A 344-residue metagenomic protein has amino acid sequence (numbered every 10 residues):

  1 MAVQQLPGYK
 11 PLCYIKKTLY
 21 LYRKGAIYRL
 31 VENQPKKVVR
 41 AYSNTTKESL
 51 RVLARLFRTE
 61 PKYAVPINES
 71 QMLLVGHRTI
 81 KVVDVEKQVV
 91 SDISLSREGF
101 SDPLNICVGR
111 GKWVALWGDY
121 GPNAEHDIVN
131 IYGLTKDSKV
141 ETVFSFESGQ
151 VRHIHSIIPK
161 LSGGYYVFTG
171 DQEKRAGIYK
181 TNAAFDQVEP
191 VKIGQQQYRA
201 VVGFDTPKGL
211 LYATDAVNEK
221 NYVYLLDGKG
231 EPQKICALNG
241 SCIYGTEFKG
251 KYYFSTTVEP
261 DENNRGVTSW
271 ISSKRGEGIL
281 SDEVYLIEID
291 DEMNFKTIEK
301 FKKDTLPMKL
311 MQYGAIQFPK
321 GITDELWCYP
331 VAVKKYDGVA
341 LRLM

Functional and structural regions predicted by a protein language model:
A2-Q4, K37-V39, T46-R55, V89-R97 (+4 more regions): A short beta-strand motif characteristic of beta-propeller blades
Q4-K17, K47-I67, E98-V108, Q150-S156 (+3 more regions): Repeated scaffold domains used in trafficking and secretory/extracellular systems, primarily beta-propellers
T18-L19, S70-L73, K112-L116, G163-V167 (+3 more regions): Entry beta-strands of beta-propeller and related beta-repeat scaffolds
Y22, L74-V75, P122-V129, Q150 (+5 more regions): Short, solvent-exposed loop/turn segments at conserved positions within beta-propeller repeat blades
V85-G111, W117-G118, H126-I128, E141-E147: Asp-box/WD-like beta-propeller blade repeats and closely related beta-sheet repeat scaffolds
D127-D137, G177-A183, V223-K229, S269-M293 (+1 more regions): Beta-propeller blade signature
D205-Y222, C236-P307, M311-Q312: Loop/turn-rich, solvent-exposed surfaces of beta-rich toroidal or solenoidal domains
Y313-M344: Blade-level signature of beta-propeller repeat domains, shared across WD40, Kelch, NHL, RCC1 and BNR/Asp-box propellers
